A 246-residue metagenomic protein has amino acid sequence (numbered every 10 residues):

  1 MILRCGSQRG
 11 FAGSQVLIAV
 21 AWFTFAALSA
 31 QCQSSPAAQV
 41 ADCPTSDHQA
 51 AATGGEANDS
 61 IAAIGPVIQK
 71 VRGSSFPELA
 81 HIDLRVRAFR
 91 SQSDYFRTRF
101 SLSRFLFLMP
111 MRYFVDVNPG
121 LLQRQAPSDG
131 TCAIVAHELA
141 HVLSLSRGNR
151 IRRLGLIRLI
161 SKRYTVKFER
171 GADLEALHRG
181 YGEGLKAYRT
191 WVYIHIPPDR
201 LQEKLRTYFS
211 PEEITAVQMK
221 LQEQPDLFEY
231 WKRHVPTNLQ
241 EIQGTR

Functional and structural regions predicted by a protein language model:
M1-A12: N-terminal secretory signal peptides that target proteins for export/translocation
Q15-A27: Bacterial N-terminal signal peptides
A30-Y95: A metal-dependent hydrolase signature that marks the N-terminal structural subdomain at the beginning of catalytic folds
S35-A52, E56, S60, L102 (+4 more regions): C-terminal capping/extension segments of zinc metalloprotease domains
Y95-S128: Active-site scaffold of zinc-dependent metalloenzymes
P127-L143: Short alpha-helix carrying the canonical HExxH Zn2+-binding catalytic motif
L145-R170: Post-HEXXH active-site segment of zinc metalloproteases
T165-G182: An active-site-proximal "capping" alpha-helix that borders the catalytic cofactor pocket
